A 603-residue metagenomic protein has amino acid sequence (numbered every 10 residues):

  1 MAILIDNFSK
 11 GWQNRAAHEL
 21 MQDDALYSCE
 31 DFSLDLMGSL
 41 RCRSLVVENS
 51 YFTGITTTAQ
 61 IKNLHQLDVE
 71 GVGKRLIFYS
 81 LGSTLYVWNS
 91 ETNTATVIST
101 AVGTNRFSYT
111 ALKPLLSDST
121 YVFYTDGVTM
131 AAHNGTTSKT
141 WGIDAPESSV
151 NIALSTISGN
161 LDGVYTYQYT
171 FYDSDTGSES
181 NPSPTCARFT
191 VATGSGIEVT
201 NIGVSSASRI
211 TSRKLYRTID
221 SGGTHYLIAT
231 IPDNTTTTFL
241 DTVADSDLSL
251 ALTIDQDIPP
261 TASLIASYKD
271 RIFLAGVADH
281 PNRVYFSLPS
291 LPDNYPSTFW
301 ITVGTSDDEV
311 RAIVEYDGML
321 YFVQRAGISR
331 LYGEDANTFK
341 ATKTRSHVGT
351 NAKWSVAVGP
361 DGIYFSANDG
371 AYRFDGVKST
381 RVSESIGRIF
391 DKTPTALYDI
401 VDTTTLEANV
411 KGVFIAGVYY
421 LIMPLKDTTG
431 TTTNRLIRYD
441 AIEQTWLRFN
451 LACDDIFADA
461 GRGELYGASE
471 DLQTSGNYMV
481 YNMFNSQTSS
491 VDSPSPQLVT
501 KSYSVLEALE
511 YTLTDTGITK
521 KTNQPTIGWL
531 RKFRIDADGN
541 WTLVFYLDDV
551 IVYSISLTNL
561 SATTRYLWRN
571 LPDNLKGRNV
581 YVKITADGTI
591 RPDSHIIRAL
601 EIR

Functional and structural regions predicted by a protein language model:
M1-T96, V102-Y121, S174, A192-G196 (+3 more regions): Beta-sheet repeat architectures centered on beta-propellers
A2-S9, Q22-D23, F52-I55, N93-Y285 (+1 more regions): Disordered, low-complexity "stalk" and linker segments at domain junctions of extracellular and cell-surface proteins
F78-Y79, Y124, A266-S267, R271-G276 (+3 more regions): Short beta-strand motif characteristic of blades in beta-propeller domains
Y86, L320-R345: Surface-exposed extracellular loop regions of Gram-negative outer-membrane beta-barrel proteins
T137-S138, I143-D144, L288-T302, G333-H347 (+1 more regions): Sequence/structural signature of beta-propeller blade repeats across diverse families
D279, V323, T429-T432: Short, solvent-exposed loop/turn segments at conserved positions within beta-propeller repeat blades
D308-S329, T350-D369: Beta-propeller domains
